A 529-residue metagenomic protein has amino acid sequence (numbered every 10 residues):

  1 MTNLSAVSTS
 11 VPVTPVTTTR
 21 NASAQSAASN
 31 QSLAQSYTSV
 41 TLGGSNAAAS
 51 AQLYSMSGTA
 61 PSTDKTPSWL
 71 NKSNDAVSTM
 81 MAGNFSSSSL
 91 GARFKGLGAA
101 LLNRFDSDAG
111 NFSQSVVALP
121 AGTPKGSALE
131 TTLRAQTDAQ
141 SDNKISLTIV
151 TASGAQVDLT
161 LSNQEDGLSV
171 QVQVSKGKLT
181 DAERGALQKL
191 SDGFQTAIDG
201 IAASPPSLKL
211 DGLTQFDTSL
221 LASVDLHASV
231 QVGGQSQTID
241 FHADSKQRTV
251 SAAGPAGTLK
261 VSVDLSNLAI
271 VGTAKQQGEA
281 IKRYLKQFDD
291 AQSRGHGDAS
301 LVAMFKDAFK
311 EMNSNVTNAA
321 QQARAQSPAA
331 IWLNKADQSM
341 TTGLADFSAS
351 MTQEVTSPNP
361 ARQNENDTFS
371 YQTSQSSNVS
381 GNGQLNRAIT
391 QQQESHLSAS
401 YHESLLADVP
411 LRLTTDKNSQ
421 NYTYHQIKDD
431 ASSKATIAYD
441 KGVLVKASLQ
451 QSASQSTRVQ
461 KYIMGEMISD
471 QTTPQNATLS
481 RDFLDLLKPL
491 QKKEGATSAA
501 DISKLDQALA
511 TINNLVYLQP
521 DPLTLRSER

Functional and structural regions predicted by a protein language model:
M1-F85, A152, S169-V172, I502-R529: Short, compositionally biased, intrinsically disordered N-terminal export/targeting signals, typified by the non-Sec
R20, H242-R529: A eukaryote-biased signal for long
T41-A49, A60, S73-N84, L101-F112 (+11 more regions): Short, flexible helical or helix-coil boundary motifs
P61-L129: N-terminal "first-domain core" detector
F105-V224: N-terminal, intrinsically disordered, small/polar-rich Type III/flagellar export signal
G154, D166, G177-D181, Q231-Q235 (+4 more regions): Generic "edge-of-domain/loop-turn" microfeature
K209-T249: Short helix-loop boundary/capping segments
